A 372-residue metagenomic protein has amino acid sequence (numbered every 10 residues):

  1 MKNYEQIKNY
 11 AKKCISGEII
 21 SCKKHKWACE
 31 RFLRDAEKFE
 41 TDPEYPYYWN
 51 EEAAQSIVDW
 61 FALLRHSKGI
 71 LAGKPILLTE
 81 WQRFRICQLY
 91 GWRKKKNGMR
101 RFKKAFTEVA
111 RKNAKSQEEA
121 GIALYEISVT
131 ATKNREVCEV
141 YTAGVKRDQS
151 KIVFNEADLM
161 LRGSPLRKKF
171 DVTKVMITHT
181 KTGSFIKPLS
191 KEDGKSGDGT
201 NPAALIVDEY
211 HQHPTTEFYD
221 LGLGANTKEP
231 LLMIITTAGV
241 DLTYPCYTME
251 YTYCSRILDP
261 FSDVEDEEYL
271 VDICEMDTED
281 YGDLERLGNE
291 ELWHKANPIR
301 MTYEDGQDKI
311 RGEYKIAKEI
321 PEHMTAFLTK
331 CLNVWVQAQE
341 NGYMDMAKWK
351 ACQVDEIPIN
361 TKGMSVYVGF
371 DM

Functional and structural regions predicted by a protein language model:
K2-F370: Phosphate/NTP-binding elements of NTP-utilizing enzymes
